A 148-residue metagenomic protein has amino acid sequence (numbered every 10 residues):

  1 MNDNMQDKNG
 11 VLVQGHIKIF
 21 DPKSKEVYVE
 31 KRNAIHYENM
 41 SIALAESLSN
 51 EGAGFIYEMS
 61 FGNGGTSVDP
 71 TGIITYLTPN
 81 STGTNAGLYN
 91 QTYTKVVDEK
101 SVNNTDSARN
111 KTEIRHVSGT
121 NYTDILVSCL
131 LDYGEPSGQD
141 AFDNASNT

Functional and structural regions predicted by a protein language model:
M1-N147: Small cysteine-rich, disulfide-bonded extracellular modules of the LU/uPAR three-finger superfamily and closely related
